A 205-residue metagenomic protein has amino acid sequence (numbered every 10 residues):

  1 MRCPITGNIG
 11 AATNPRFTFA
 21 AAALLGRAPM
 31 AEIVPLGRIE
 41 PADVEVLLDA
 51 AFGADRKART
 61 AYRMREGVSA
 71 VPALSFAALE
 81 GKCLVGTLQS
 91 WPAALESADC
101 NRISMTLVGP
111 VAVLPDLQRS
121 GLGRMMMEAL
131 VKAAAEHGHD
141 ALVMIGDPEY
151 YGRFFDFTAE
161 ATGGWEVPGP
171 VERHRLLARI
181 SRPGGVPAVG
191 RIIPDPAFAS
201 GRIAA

Functional and structural regions predicted by a protein language model:
R16-F19, L24-R63, S69-L84, L176 (+1 more regions): Short amphipathic alpha-helix that is part of the acyltransferase structural core
A77, C83-A94, M105-A112: Conserved beta-strand in the GNAT
V113, R119-K132, M144: Conserved acetyl-CoA-binding loop-helix of GNAT-fold acetyltransferases
E136-L142, G146-E172: Conserved active-site alpha-helix within GNAT-family acetyltransferase domains
